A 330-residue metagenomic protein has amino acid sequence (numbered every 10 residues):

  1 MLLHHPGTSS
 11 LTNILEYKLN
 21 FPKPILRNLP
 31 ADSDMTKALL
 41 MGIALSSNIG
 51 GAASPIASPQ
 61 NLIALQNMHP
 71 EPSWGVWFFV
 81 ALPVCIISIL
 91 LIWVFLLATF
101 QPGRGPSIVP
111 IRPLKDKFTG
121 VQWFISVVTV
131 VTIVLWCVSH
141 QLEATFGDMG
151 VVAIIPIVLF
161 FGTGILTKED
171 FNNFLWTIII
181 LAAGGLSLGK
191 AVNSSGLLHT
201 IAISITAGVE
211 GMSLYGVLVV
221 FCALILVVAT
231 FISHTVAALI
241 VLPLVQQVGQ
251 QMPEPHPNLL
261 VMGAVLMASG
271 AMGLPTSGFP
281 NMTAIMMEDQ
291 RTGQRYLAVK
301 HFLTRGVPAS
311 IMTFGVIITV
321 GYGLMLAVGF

Functional and structural regions predicted by a protein language model:
M1-D32, W176-M252: Membrane-embedded alpha-helical segments and adjacent helix-loop junctions characteristic of multi-pass solute
M1-P6, P30-G50, W77, L214-V227 (+2 more regions): Alpha-helical transmembrane segments of multi-pass membrane proteins
L2-H4, N13-R27, L40-M41, A53-H69 (+6 more regions): Re-entrant/interfacial helical elements at transmembrane boundaries that shape and gate the permeation pathway
L15-P24, A31-S58, V80-S107: Transmembrane-helix bundle segments that line or gate the permeation/cavity pathway in multi-pass membrane proteins
G51-A52, L82-V94, V227-I232, Q251 (+2 more regions): Hydrophobic transmembrane alpha-helical segments of multi-pass transport and channel proteins
E71, V76-I203, R305-F314, I318-F330: Hydrophobic transmembrane alpha-helices of multi-pass small-molecule transporters
P83-S88, T145-P156, S204-V217, N258 (+1 more regions): Structural signature of hydrophobic alpha-helical transmembrane segments
D289-M312: Interfacial loop-to-transmembrane junctions
